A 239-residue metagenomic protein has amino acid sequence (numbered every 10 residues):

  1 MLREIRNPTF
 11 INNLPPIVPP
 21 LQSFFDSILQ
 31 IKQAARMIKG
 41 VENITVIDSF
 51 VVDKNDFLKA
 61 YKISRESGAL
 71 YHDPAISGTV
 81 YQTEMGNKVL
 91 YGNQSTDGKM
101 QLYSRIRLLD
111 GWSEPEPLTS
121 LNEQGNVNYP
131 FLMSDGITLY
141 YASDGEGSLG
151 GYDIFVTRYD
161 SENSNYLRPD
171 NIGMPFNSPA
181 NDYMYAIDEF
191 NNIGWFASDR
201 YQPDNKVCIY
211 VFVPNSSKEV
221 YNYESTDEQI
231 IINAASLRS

Functional and structural regions predicted by a protein language model:
L2-S239: Short, conserved micro-motifs composed of acidic
